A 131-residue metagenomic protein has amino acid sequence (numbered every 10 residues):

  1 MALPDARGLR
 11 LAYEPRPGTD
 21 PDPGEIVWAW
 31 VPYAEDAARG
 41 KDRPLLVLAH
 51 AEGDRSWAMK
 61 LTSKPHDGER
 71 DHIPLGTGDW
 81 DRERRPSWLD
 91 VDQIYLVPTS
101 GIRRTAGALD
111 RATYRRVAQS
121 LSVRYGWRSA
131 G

Functional and structural regions predicted by a protein language model:
M1, G78-G131: C-terminal terminal-subdomain/extension
M1-R7: Short, basic/aromatic beta-hairpin or loop at an interaction surface
R10-R16, Y33: Short alpha-helix capping/helix-loop boundary micro-motifs
Y33-R39, Y125-R128: Short N-terminal helix-initiation segments at or just after the protein's N-terminus
E35-D42, V47-D81: Compact nucleic-acid interaction/catalytic patches
